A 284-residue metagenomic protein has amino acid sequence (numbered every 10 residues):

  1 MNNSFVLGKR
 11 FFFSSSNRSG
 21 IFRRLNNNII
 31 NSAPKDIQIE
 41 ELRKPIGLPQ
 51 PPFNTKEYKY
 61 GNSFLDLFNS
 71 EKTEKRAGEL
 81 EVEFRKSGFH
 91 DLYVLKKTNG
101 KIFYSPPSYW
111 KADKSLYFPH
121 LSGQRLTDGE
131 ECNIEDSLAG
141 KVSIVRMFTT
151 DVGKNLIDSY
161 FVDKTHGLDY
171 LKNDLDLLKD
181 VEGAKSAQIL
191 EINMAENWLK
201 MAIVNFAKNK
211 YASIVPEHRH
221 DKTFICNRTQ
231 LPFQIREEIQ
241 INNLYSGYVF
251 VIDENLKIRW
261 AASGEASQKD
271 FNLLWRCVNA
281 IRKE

Functional and structural regions predicted by a protein language model:
N2-S143, V152-I189, N193-E196, K200-V215 (+2 more regions): Non-globular targeting/processing and membrane-anchoring segments
I144-V145, V249: Hydrophobic beta-strand anchors of alpha/beta hydrolase catalytic cores
F148: The conserved beta1-alpha1 loop
S186, H220-D221: A generic structural signal for alpha->beta connector loops
N197-K200, T229-I235: A short acidic, often aromatic-flanked loop/helix-cap motif at beta-alpha or helix-coil junctions that lines enzyme
V215-E217, S267: Helix N-terminus capping/helix-initiation residues
D221-Q230: Short acidic-hydrophobic, aromatic-tinged amphipathic segments that line or gate anion-handling sites
F233-E238, N243-E284: Thiol-/selenol-based redox modules, centered on thioredoxin-like and closely related oxidoreductase domains
